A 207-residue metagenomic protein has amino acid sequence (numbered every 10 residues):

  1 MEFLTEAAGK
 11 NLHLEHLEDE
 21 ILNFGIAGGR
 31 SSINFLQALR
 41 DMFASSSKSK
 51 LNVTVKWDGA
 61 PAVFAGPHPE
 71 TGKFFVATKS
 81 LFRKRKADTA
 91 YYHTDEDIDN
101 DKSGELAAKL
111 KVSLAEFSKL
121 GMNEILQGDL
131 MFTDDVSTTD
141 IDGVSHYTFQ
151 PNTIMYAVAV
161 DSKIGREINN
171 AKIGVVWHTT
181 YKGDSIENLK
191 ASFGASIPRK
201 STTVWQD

Functional and structural regions predicted by a protein language model:
M1-T5: Intrinsically disordered, compositionally biased, charge-dense segments
E6-L51, K56-P61, A65-D207: Core nucleotide-handling region used for phosphoryl-transfer chemistry
